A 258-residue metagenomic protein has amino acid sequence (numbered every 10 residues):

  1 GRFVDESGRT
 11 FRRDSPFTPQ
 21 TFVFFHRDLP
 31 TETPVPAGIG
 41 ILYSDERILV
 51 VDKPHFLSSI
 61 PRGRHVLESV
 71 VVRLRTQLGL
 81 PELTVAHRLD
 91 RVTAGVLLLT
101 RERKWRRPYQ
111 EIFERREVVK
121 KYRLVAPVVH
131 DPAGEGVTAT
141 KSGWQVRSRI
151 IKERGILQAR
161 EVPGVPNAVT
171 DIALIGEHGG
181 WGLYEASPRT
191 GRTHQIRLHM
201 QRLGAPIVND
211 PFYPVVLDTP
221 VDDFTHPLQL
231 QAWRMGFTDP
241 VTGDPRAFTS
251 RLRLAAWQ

Functional and structural regions predicted by a protein language model:
G1-Q258: RNA pseudouridine synthases
